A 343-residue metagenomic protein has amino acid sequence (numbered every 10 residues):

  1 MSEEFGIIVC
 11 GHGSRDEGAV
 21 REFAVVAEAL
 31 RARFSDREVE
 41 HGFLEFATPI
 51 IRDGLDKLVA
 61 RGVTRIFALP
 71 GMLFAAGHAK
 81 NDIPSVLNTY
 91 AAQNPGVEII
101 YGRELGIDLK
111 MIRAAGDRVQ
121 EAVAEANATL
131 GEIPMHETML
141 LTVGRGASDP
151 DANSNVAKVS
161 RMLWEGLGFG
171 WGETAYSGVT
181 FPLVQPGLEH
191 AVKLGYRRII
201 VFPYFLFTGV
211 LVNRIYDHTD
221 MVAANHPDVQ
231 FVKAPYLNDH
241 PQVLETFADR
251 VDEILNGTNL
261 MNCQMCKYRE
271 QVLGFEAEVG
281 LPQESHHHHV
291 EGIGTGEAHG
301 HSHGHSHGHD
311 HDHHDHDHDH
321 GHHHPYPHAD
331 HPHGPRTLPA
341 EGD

Functional and structural regions predicted by a protein language model:
M1-D343: Active-site-proximal alpha-helix that buttresses catalytic centers in soluble enzyme cores
